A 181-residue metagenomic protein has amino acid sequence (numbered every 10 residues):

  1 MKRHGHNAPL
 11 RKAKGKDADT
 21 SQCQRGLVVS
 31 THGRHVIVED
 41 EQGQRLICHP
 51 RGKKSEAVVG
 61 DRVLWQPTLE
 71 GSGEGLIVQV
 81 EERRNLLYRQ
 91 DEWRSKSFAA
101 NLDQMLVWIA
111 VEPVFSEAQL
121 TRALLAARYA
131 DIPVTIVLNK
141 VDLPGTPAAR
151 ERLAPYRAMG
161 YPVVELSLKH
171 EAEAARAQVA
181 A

Functional and structural regions predicted by a protein language model:
M1-E117: N-terminal accessory targeting/assembly segments
G60, A127, N139: Residue-level signal for inorganic ion chemistry
S72, Y129, A158-G160: Short, well-ordered coil/turn elements that cap or connect secondary structure elements
E74, Q104, P133-T135, P162: Residues at the starts of beta-strands that form the adenosine-phosphate
A100-L102, Y129-D131, V179-A181: Short loop/turn elements that form and flank the Walker-type P-loop nucleotide-binding site in RecA-like NTPase cores
L106-A110, V137-N139, L166: Conserved beta-strand segments of the P-loop GTPase G domain that flank and frequently precede/overlap
A118-Y129: Histidine-anchored nucleotide/phosphate-binding helix
P133, D142-A181: Canonical P-loop GTPase G-domain recognition
